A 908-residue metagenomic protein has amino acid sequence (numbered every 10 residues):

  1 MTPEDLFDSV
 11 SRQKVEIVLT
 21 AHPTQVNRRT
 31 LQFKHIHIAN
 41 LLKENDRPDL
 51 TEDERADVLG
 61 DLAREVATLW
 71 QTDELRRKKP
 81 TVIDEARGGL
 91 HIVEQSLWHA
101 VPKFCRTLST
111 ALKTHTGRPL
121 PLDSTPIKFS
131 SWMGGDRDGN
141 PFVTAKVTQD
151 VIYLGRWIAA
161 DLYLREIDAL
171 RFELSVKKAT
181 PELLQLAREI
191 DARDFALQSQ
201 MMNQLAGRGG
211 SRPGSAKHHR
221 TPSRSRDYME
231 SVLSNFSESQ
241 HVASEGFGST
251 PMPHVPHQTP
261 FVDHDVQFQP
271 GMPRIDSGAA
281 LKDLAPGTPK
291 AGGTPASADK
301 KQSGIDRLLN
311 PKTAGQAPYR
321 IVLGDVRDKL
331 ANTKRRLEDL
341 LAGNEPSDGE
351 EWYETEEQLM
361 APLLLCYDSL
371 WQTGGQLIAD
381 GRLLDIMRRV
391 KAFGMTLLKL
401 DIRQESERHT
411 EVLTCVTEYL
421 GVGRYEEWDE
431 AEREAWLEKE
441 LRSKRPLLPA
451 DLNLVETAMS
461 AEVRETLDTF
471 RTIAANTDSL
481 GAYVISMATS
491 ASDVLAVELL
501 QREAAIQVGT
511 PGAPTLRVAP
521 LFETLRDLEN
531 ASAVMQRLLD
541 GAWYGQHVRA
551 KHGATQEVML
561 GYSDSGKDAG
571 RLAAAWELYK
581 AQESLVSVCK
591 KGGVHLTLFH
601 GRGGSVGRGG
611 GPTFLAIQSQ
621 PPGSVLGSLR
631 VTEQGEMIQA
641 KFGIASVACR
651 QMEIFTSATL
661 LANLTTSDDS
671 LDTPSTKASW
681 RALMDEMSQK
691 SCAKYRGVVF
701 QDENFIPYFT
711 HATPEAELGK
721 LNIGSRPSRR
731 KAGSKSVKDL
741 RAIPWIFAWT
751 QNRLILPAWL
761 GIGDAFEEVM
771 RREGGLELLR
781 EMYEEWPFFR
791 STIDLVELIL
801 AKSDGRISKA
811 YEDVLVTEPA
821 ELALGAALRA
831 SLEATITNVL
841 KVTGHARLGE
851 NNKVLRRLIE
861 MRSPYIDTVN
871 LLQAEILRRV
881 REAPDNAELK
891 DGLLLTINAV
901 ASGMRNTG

Functional and structural regions predicted by a protein language model:
M1-L50, F104, L108, T116 (+4 more regions): Structured, charged N-terminal subsegments at the starts of enzyme catalytic cores and at intra-chain domain/subunit
M1-S124, K146-P213, K217-R220, R224-E238 (+9 more regions): Extended, highly charged
P23, N27-R28, Q32, N40 (+12 more regions): Structured alpha-helical segments in the cores of large, soluble enzyme domains
A56, G60, D84-R87, H91 (+27 more regions): Conserved structured core elements
E65, L69, S96, A100-T107 (+19 more regions): Generic, well-ordered alpha-helical scaffold segments in large soluble proteins
L75-L90, E94, A145, P346-W352 (+8 more regions): Glycine- and acidic
T125, M201, L205, R224 (+22 more regions): Acidic, glycine-enriched catalytic cores built around paired aspartates
V143-S175, A504-A693: Catalytic or ion-translocation cores adjacent to nucleophile or general acid/base/metal-coordination motifs in diverse
